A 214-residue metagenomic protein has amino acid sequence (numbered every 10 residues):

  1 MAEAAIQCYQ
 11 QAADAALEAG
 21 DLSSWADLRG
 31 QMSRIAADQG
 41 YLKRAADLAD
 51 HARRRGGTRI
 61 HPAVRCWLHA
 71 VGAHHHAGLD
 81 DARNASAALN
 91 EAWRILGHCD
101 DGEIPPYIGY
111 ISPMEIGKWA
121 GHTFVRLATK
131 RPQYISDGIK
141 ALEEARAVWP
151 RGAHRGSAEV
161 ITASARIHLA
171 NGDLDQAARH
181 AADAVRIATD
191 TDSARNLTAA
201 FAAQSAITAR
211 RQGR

Functional and structural regions predicted by a protein language model:
M1-R214: Conserved binding/catalytic microenvironments
